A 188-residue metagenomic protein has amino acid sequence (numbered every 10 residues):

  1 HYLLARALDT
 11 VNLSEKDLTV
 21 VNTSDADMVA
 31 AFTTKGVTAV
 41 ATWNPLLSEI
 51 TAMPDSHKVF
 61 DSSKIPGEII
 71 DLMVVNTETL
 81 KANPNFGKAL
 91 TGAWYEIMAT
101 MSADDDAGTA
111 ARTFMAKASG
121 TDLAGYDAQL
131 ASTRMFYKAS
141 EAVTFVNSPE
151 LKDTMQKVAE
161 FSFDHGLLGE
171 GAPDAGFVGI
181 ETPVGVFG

Functional and structural regions predicted by a protein language model:
H1-T19, K81-N85: Hinge/capping helix and adjacent helix->loop/strand transition within the periplasmic-binding protein
D9-T23, T34-T38, D55, L123 (+1 more regions): A local structural motif
L13-S14, A31-T33, A142-F145: A short, structure-level motif marking secondary-structure boundaries and short turns
A26-D122: Pocket-lining segment of extracytoplasmic ligand-binding domains
K81-G169: Secondary-structure end/capping motifs
D164-G188: Hinge/cleft segment of the Venus flytrap/periplasmic-binding protein
